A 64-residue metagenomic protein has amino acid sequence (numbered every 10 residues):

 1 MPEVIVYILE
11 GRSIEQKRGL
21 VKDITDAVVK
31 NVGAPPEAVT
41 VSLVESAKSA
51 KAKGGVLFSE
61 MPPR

Functional and structural regions predicted by a protein language model:
P2-R64: A domain-level signal for the structural core that forms small-molecule/cofactor-binding pockets and catalytic centers
